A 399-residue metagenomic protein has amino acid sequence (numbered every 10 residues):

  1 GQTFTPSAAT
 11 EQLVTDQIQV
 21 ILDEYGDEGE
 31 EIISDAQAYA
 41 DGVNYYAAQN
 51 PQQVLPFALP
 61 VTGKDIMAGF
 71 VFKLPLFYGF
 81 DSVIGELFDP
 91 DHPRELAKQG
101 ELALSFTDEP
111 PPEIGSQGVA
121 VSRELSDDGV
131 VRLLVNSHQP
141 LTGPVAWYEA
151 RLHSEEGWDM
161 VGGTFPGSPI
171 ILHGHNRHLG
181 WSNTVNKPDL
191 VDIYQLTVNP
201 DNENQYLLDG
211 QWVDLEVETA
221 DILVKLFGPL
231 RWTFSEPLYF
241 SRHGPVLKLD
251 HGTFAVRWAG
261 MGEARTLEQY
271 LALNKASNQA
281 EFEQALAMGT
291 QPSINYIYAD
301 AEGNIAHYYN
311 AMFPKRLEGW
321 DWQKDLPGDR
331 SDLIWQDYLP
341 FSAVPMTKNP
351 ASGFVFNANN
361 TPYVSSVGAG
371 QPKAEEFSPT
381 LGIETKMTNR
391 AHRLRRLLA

Functional and structural regions predicted by a protein language model:
G1-P144, E155-G157, V161-I170, H175: Substrate-recognition/specificity elements adjacent to catalytic centers across diverse enzyme folds
E24, I114-G115, F165, L249-A255 (+2 more regions): Flexible glycine/proline-enriched surface loops and loop-helix/loop-strand junctions
E31, T266-M288, L394: Alpha/propeptide regions of enzymes that mature by internal proteolysis
F70-F80, W147-L152, K187-L190, Q195-N202 (+2 more regions): Short secondary-structure boundary/capping segments
A97-A103, E156-F234, L271-K275, S331: Compact, glycine/acidic-enriched structural inserts
G129-V130, L141-V145, A150, M160-G162 (+8 more regions): Short helix/loop capping segments that flank catalytic or ligand/cofactor-binding pockets
Q139-H153, A276, A280-G289: Short active-site loop/helix that positions an aromatic residue
M288-L397: Hydrophobic alpha-helical segments
